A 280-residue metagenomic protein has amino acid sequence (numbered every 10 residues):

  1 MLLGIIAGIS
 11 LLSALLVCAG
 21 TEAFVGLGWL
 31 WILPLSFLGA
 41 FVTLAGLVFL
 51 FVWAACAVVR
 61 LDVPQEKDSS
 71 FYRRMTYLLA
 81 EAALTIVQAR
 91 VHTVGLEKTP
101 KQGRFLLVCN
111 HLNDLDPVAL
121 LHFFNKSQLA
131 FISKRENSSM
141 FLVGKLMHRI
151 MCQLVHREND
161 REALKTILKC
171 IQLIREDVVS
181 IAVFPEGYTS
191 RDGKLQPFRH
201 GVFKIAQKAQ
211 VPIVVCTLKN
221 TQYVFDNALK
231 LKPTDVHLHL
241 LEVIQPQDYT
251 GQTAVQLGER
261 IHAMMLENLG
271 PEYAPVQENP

Functional and structural regions predicted by a protein language model:
L2-A14, G20-E22, G26-R104: Membrane-anchoring hydrophobic helices of lipid-metabolizing enzymes
I6-A7, L164-P280: Non-catalytic C-terminal accessory region of glycerolipid acyltransferases and related lyso-lipid remodeling enzymes
C56-L78, T85-I86, K101-N159: Catalytic core of membrane glycerolipid acyltransferases/transacylases, capturing the structured, soluble-facing
I86-Q88, K126, M147-R149, E176 (+2 more regions): Short, well-ordered coil/turn elements that cap or connect secondary structure elements
T93, L107, F131, L238-L240: Generic preference for hydrophobic
V94, I132-K134, H156-R157, P185 (+1 more regions): Thr-Gly-centered strand-to-loop micro-motif
E97, R135, H156, T217 (+1 more regions): Residues at the C-termini of beta-strands that transition into short coil/loop
